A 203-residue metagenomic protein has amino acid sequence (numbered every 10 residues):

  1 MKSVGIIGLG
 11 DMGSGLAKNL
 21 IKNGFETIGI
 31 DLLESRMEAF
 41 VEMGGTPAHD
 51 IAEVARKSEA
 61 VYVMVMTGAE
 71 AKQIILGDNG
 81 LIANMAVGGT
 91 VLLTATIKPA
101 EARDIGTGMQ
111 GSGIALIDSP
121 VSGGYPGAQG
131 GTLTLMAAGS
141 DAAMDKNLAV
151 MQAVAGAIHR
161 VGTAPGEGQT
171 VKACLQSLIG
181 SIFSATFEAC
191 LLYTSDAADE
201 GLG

Functional and structural regions predicted by a protein language model:
M1-R56, A60-M64: NAD(P)+-binding Rossmann beta1-loop-alpha1 motif at the extreme N-terminus of oxidoreductases
V4, T96-G180: Rossmann-fold dinucleotide-binding core
I51-V63, G68-S112: Rossmann-fold NAD(P) dinucleotide-binding segment
A71, A185, D196-A198: Hydrophobic heptad-repeat coiled-coil signature
K172-Q176, T186-S195: Anionic-ligand binding region
Y193-G203: Single conserved hydrophobic/aromatic residue that forms the stacking wall/gate of nucleotide- or nucleobase-binding
